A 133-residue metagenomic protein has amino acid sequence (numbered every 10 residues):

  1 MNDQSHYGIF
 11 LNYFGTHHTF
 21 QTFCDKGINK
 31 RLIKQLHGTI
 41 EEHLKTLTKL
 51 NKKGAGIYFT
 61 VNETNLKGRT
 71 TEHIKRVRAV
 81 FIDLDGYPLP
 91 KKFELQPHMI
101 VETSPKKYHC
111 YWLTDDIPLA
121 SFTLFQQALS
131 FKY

Functional and structural regions predicted by a protein language model:
M1-A79, Y87-L89: DNA replication initiation on ssDNA origins
G15-H18, N51-A55, E94-M99, S130-Y133: Structural alpha-beta junctions
K67-E72, P90-T103, Y133: Catalytic micro-motifs at enzyme active sites that drive phosphoryl/nucleotidyl and oxygen chemistry
I82, P97-P118: Histidine-centered divalent-metal-coordination microenvironment in nucleic-acid enzymes
P90-F93, L113-Y133: Helical (often loop-to-helix) elements that flank the catalytic cores of nucleotide-handling enzymes
